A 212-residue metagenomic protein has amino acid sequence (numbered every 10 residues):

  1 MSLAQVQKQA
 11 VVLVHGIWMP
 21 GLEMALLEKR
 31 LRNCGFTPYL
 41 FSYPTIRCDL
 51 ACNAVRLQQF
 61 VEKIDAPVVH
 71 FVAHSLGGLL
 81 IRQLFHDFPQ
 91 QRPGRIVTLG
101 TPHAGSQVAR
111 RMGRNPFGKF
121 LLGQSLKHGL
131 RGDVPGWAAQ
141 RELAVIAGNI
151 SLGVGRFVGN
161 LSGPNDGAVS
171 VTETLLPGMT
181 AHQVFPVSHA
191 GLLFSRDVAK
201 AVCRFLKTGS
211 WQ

Functional and structural regions predicted by a protein language model:
L3, E28-K29, E173-T174: Short, flexible segments with low predicted structural confidence
L3-A10: Proline/glycine-enriched tight loop/beta-turn segments at coil->beta junctions that connect or precede beta-strands
V11-I17, G21-L22, L26, R30-E142 (+2 more regions): Serine-dependent carboxylesterase/thioesterase catalytic core of lipase-like alpha/beta-hydrolase/SGNH enzymes
Q140-Q212: C-terminal catalytic-base region of ester-bond hydrolases, centering on the histidine of the charge-relay
